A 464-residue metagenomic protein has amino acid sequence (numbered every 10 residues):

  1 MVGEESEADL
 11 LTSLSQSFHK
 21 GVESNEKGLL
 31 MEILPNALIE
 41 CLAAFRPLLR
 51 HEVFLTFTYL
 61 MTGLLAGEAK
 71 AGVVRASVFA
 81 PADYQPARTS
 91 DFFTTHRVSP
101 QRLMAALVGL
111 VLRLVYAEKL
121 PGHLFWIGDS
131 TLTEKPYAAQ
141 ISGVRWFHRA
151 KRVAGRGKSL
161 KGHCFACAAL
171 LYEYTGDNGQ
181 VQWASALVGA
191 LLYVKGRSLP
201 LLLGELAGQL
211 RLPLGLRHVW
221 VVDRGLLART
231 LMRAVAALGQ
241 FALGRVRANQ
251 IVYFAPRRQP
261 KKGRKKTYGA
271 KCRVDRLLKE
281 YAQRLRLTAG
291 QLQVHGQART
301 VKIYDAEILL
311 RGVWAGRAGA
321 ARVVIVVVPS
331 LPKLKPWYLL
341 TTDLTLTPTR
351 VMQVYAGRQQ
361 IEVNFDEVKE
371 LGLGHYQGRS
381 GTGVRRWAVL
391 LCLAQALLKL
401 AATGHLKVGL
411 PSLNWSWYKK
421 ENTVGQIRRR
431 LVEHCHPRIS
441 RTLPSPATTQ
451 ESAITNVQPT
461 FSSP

Functional and structural regions predicted by a protein language model:
V2-V22, E26-L49, V53, F57 (+3 more regions): Single, function-defining residue in the core of a domain
K27-M104: Gly/serine-rich nucleotide phosphate-binding loop at the start of the catalytic core of nucleotide/ADP-ribose-handling
M61-L64, V73, S77, T89-F93 (+6 more regions): Long, contiguous hydrophobic alpha-helical segments, chiefly transmembrane helices and signal peptides
T62-R75, A106-L110, S159-A169, L278-Y281 (+2 more regions): Short N-terminal helix-initiation segments at or just after the protein's N-terminus
L64, R156, G381-T382: Generic detector of short alpha-helix boundary/capping microenvironments and adjacent low-complexity segments
G72, Q85, L107, V111 (+5 more regions): Generic hydrophobic, aliphatic-rich segments that mediate packing or membrane embedding
T94-V181, E307-L309: Active-site-proximal, Lys/Arg-enriched surface segment that forms a nucleic-acid-binding/basic interface patch
